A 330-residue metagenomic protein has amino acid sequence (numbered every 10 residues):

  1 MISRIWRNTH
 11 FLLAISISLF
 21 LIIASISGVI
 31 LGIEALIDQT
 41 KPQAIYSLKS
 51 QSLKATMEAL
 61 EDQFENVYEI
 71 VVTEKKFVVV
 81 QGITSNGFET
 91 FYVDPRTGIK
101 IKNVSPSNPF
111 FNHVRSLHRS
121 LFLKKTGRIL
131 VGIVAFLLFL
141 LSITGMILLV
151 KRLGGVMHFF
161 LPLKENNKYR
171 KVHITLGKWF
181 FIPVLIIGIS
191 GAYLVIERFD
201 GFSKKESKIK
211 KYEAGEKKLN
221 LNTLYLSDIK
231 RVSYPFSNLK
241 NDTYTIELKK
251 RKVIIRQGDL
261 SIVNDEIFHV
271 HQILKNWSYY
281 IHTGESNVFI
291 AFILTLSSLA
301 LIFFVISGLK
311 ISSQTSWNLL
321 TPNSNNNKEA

Functional and structural regions predicted by a protein language model:
M1-A330: Conserved histidines in hydrophobic membrane contexts and catalytic metal-binding motifs
